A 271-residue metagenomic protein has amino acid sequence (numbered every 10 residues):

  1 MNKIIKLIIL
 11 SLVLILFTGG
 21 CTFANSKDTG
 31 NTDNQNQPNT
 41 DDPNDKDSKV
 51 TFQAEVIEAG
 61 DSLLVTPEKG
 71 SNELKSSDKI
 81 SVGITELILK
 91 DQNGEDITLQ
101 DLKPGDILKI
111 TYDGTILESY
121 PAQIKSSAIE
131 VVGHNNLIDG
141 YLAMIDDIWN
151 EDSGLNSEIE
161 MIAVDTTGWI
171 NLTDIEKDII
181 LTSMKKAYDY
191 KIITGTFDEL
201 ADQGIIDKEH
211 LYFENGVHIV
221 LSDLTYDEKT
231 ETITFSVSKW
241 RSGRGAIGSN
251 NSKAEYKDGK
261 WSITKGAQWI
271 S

Functional and structural regions predicted by a protein language model:
M1-T29: Sec-dependent N-terminal signal peptides of Gram-positive bacterial secreted proteins and lipoproteins
T22, K27-D33, P38-D42, Q53-E58 (+7 more regions): Flexible low-complexity loop/turn motifs enriched in small/helix-breaking residues
S62-L64, T234, S262: General beta-strand recognition
N93-D96: Short, solvent-exposed loop/turn positions at domain surfaces that link secondary-structure elements or cap domain
D113-S119: Short, charged beta-turn/beta-strand-edge "cap" motif at the junction between a beta-strand and an adjacent loop
S249-S271: Short beta-strand edge/turn micro-motifs at domain boundaries
